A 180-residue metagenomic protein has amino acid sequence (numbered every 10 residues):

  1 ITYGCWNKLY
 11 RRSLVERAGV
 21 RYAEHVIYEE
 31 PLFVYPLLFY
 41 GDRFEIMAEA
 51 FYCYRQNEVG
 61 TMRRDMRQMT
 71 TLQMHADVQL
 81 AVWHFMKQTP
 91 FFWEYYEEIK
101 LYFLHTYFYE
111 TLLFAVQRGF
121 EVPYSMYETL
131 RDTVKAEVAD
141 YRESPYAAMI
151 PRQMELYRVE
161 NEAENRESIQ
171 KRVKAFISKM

Functional and structural regions predicted by a protein language model:
I1-T70: Conserved nucleotide-sugar donor-binding catalytic segment
G4-C5, E16, L101, H105-L113: Catalytic core and acceptor-binding pocket of nucleotide-sugar-dependent glycosyltransferases
Y22, Y28, F44, M66-Q68 (+2 more regions): Short, charged low-complexity intrinsically disordered segments located at boundaries of structured domains
A23-E24, P90-W93: Short helix-to-loop capping/linker segments positioned immediately adjacent to catalytic or ligand/cofactor-binding
E29, M74, I99: Conserved acidic
A50-E58, R63-F91, T106-Y141: Catalytic core of nucleotide-sugar-dependent glycosyltransferases
F92-Y102: All-alpha amphipathic helical-bundle segments outside canonical DNA-binding/catalytic cores that form hydrophobic
A115-M180: Membrane-interface aromatic/basic loop that binds lipid-linked glycans or pyrophosphate carriers, typified by
